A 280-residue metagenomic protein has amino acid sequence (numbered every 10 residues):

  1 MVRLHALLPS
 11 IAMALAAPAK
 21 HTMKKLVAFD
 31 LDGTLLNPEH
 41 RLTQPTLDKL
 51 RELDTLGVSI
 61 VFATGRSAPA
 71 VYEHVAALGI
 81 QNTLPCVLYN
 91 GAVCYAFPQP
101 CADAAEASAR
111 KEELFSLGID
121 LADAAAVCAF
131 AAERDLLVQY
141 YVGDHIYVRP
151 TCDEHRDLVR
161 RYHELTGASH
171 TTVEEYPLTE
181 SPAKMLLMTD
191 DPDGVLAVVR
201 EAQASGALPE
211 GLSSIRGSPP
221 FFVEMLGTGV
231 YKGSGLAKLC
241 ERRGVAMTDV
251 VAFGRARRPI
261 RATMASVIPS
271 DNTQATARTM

Functional and structural regions predicted by a protein language model:
V2-L7, A14-A16: N-terminal chloroplast transit peptides
H21, E73-I80, E201-A204: Short amphipathic alpha-helices and their capping/turn segments at secondary-structure boundaries
T22-L26, L42-T43, K49, L226-M280: Mg2+-dependent phosphoryl-transfer enzymes with acidic/Ser/Thr/Gly-rich catalytic loops
K25-E39: Asp-based phosphoryl-transfer active-site loop
L35, I60-A63, C86, M225 (+1 more regions): Conserved SAM-binding loop
Q44-D157: Active-site phosphate-binding/coordination module
G57-V61, N82-L84, A183-K184, T248-V250 (+1 more regions): Short active-site oxyanion
F130, R134-I260: Conserved acidic, metal-coordinating active-site core of Asp-based, Mg2+-dependent phosphoryl-transfer enzymes
